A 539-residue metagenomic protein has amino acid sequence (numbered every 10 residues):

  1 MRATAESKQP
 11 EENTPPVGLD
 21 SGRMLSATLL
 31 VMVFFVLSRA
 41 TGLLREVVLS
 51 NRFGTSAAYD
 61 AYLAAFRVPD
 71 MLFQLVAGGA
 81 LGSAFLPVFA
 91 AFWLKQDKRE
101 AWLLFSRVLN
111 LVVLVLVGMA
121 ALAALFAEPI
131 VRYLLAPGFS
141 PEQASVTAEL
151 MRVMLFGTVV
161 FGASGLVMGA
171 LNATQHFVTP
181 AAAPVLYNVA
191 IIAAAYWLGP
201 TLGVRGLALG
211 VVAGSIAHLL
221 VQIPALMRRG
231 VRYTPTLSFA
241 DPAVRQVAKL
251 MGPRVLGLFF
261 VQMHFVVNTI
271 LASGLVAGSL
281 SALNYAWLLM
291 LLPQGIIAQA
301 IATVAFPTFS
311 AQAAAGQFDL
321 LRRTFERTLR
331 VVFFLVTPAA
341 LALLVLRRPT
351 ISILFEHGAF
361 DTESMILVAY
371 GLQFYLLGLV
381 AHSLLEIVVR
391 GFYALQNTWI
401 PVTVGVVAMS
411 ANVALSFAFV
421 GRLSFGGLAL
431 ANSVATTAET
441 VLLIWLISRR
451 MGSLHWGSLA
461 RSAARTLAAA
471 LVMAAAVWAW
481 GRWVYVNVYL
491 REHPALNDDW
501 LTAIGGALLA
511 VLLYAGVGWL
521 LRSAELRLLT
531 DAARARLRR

Functional and structural regions predicted by a protein language model:
R2-R539: Membrane-embedded alpha-helical bundles of multi-pass transporters/translocases, especially carrier/permease families
